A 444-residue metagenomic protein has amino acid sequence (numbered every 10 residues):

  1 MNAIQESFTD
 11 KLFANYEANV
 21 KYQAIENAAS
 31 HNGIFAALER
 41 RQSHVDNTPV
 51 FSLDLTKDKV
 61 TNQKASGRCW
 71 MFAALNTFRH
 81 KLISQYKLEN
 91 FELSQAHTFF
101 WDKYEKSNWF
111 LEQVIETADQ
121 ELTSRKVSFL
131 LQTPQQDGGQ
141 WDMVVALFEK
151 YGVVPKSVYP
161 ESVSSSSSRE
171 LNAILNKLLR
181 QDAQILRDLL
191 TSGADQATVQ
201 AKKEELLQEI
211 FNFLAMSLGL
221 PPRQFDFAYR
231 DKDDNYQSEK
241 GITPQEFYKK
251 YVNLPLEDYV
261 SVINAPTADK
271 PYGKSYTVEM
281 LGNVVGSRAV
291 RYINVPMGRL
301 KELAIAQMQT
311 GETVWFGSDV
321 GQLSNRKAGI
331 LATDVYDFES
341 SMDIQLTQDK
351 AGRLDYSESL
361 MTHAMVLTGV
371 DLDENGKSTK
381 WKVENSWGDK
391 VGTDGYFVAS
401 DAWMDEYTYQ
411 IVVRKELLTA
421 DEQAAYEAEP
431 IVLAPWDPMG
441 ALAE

Functional and structural regions predicted by a protein language model:
N2-D58: N-terminal regions that are enriched for targeting/export leaders and immediately downstream pro/stem segments
N2-Y22, F72-L75, L88, D405-E406 (+2 more regions): Bimodal feature
V45-V314, V391-D394, D401: Active-site nucleophile-adjacent alpha helix/oxyanion-hole segment immediately C-terminal to the catalytic cysteine
C69, F148, D355-G388: Catalytic nucleophile-His microenvironment captured as a short glycine-rich beta-strand/loop that brackets
F72, F316-D319, T368: Short His-Asn-centered micro-motif
K156-V158, S324-K327, G392, Y407-T408: Short helix/loop capping segments that flank catalytic or ligand/cofactor-binding pockets
S287-T362: Long, positively charged binding patches that form subdomain-scale interaction surfaces for polyanionic ligands
D373-E444: Conserved catalytic-core surface of thiol
